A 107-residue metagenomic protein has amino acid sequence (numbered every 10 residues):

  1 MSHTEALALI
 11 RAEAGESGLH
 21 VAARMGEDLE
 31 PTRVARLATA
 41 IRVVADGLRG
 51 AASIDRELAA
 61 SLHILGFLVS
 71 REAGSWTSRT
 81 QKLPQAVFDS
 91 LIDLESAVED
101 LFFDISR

Functional and structural regions predicted by a protein language model:
M1-A38: Short terminal alpha-helical segments
E5-A6, R33, L37, I54-S61 (+1 more regions): Residue-level detector of well-ordered alpha-helical segments, enriched for hydrophobic/aromatic packing positions
E5-I10, L19, A23, V44 (+4 more regions): Generic structural signal of hydrophobic/aromatic residues within well-ordered alpha-helices of folded domains
E16, E27-D28, D46, D55 (+4 more regions): Acidic-enriched, low-complexity/disordered segments with a strong bias for Aspartate over Glutamate
S17-G26, V44, L48-A51, E72-R79 (+1 more regions): Secondary-structure edge/capping motif, primarily at the C-terminal ends of alpha-helices and the immediately following
R49-H63, S78-Q81: Short, charged early-sequence alpha-helical segments and their helix-coil boundaries
H63-R107: Amphipathic alpha-helical binding modules
